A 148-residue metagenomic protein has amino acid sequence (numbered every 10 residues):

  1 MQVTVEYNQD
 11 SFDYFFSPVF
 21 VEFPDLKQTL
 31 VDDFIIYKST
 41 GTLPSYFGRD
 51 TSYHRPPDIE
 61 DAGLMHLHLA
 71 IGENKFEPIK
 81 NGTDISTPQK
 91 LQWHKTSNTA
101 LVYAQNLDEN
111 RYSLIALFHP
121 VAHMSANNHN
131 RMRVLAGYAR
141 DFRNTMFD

Functional and structural regions predicted by a protein language model:
M1-N98, L107-S113, F118-D148: Basic, Lys/Arg-enriched alpha-helical interface segments
L101-V102: Hydrophobic/aromatic beta-strand elements that line small-molecule binding cavities or substrate pockets in beta-rich
